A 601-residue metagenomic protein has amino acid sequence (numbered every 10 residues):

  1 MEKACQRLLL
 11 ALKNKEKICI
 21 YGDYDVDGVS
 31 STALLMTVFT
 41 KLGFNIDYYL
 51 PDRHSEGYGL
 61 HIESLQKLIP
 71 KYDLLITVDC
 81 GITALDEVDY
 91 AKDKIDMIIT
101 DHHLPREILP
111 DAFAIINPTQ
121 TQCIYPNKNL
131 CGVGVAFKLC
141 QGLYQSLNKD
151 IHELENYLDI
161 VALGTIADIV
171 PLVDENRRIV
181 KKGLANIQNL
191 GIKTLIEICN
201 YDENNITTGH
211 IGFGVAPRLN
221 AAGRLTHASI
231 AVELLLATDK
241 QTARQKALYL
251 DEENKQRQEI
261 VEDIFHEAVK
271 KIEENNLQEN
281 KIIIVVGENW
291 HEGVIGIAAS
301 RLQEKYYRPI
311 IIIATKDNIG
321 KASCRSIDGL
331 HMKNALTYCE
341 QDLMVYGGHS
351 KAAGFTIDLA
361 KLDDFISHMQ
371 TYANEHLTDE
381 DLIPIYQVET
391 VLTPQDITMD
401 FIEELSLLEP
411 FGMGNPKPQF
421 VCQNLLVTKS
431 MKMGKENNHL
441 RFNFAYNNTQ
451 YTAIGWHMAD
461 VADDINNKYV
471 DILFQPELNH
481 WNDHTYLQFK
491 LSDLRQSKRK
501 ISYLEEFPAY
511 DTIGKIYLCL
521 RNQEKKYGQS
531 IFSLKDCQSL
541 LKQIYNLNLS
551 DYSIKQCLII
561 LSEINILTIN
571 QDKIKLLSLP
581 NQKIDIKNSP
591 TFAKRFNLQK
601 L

Functional and structural regions predicted by a protein language model:
M1-L74, D93-K94, Q145-D364, N374-E375 (+4 more regions): Hydrophobic helix-and-loop "lid/oligomerization" segment in the mid-to-C-terminal part of catalytic domains
Q6-A11, L104-N117, F444-N448: Acidic-glycine-rich active-site phosphate/pyrophosphate-binding loop
L34, P110-K149, L154-I166: Short alpha-helices
R53-Y58, L104-R106, I544-Y545: Short, small-residue-enriched loops and turns at beta-alpha junctions that line or gate enzyme active sites
L65-Q66, V88-D89, L558: Short amphipathic alpha-helical segments and helix-helix/interface helices
T77, V88, V133, G293-I297: Glycine-centered tight-turn and secondary-structure capping sites
V78-L130: Histidine/acidic-residue-rich, glycine-tolerant segments that coordinate divalent metal ions
T242-K246, K255-V285, Y338-L601: Mid-to-C-terminal polyanion-binding domains and interfaces
